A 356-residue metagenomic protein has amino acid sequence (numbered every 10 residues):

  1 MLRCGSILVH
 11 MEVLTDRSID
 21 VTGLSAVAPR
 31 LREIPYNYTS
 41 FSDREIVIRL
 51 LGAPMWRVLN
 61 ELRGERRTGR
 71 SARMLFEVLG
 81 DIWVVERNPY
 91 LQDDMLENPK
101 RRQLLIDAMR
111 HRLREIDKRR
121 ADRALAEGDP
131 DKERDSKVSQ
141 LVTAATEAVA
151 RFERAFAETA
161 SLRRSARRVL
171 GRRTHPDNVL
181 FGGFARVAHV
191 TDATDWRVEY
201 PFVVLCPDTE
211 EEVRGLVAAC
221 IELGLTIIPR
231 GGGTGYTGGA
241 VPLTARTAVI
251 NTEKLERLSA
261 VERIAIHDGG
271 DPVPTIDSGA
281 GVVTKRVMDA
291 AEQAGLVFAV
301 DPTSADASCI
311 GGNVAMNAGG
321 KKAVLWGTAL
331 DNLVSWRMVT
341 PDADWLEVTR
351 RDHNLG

Functional and structural regions predicted by a protein language model:
L2-A218, G235-T275, T303: N-terminal flexible segment immediately upstream of the FAD-binding catalytic core in FAD-dependent oxidoreductases
V169, R173, L216-L223, A290 (+2 more regions): Generic, well-ordered alpha-helical scaffold segments in large soluble proteins
V213, I227, G232-G238, V287 (+1 more regions): Extended, hydrophobic alpha-helical segments in both membrane/secreted and soluble proteins
I221-L223, R230, S308, N332: Short, basic and Ser/Thr-rich N-terminal targeting/leader segments
L223-L225, R246: Short coil/turn segments at beta-strand junctions that form active-site/ligand-binding loops
L225-T226, V297: Residue-level detector of anion-binding/catalytic polar loops
R257-D268, I276-G356: FAD-binding subdomain of flavoenzyme oxidoreductases
